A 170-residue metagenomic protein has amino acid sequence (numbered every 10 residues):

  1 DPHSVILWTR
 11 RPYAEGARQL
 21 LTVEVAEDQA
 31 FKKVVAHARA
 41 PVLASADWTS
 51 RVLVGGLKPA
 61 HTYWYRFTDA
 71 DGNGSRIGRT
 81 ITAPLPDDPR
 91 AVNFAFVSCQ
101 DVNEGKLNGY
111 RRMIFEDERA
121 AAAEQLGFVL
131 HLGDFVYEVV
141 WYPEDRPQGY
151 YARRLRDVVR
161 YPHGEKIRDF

Functional and structural regions predicted by a protein language model:
D1-F170: Divalent metal-dependent phosphoesterase catalytic cores across multiple superfamilies
